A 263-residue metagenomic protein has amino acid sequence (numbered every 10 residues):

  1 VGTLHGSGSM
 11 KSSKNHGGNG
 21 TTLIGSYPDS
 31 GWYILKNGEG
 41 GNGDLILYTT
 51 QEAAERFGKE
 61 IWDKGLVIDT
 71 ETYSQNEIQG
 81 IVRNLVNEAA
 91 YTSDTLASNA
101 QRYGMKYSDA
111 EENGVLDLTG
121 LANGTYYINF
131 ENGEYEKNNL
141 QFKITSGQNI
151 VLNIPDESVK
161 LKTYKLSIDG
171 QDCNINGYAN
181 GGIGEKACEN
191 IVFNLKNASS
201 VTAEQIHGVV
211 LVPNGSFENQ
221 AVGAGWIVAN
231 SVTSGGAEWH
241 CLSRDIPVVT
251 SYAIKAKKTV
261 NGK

Functional and structural regions predicted by a protein language model:
V1-N19, G25-Y27, E88-V249: Long, polar low-complexity repeats
G2, T21-T22, Y33, G43-L45 (+1 more regions): Intrinsic-disorder/low-complexity peptide segments enriched for small residues
S30-T125, N149: A surface/extracellular/periplasmic glyco- and lipid-processing/surface-interacting theme
I254-K258: A short, amphipathic beta-strand motif
G262-K263: Short, ordered, surface-exposed loop/turn motifs in non-cytosolic proteins
